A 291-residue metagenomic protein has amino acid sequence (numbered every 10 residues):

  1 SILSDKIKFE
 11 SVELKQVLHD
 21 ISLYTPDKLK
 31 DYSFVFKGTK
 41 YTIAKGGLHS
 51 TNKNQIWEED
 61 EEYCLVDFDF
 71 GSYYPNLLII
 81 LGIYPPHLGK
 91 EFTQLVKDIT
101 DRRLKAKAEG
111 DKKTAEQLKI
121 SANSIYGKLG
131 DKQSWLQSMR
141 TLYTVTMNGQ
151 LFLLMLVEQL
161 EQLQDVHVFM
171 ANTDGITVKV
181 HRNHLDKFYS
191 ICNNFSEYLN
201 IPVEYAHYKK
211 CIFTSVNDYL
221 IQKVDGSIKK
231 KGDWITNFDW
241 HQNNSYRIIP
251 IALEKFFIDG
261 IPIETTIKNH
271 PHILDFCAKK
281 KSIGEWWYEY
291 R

Functional and structural regions predicted by a protein language model:
S1-R291: Conserved acidic
